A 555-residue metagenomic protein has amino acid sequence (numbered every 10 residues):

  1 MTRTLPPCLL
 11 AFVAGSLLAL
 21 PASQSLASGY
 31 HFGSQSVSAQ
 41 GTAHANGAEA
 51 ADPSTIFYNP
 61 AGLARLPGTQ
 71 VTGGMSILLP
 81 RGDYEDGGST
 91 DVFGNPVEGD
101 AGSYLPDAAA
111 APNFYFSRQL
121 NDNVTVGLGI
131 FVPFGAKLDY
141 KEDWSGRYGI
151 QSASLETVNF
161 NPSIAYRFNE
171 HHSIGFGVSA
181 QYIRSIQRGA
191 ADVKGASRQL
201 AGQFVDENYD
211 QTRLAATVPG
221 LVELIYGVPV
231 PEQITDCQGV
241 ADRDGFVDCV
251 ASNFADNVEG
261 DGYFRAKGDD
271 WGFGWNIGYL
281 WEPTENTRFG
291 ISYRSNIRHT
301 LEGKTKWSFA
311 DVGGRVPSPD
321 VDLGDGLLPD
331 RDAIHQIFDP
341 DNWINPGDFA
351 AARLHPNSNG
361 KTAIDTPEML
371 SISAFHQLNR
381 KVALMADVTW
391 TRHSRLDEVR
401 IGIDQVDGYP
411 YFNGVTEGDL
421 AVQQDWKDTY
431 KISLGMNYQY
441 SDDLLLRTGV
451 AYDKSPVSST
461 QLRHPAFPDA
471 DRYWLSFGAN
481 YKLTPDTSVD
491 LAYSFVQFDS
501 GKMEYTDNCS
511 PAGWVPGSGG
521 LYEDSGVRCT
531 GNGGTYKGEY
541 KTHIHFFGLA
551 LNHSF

Functional and structural regions predicted by a protein language model:
M1-P7: Positively charged n-region of N-terminal signal peptides that target proteins for export
R3, T90-E98, T530-G534: Low-complexity, polar-biased intrinsically disordered regions enriched in Pro/Ser/Thr/Gly
C8-P21: Bacterial N-terminal signal peptides
G15-S16, A51, G360: Short N-terminal alpha-helical targeting/association segments
P21-V126, I130-V132, I164, S494: N-terminal, post-signal peptide beta-strand-biased segments of exported outer-membrane/organellar beta-barrel and other
L26-Q40, A108-F555: Outer-membrane beta-barrel porins/channels
